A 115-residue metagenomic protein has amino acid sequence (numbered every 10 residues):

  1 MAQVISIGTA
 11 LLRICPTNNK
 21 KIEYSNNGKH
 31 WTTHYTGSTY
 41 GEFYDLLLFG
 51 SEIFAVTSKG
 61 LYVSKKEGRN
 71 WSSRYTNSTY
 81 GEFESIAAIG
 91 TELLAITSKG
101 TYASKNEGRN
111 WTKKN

Functional and structural regions predicted by a protein language model:
M1-I7, Y40-G50, Y80-G90: Repeated scaffold domains used in trafficking and secretory/extracellular systems, primarily beta-propellers
M1-T36, T112: An edge-strand/N-cap motif at the start of beta-rich repeat modules
V4-R13, E52-A55, E92-A95: Entry beta-strands of beta-propeller and related beta-repeat scaffolds
C15-T17, N26, V56-S58, I96-S98: Structural signature of WD-repeat beta-propellers
Y24-S25, S64-K65, S104-K105: Conserved Ser/Thr-centered positions that define the repeating blades of beta-propeller domains
G28-H30, G68-R69, G108: Short coil turn/linker residues within repeat-based beta-strand modules
Y35-T39, Y75-T79, N115: Surface loop/turn motifs at the tips and blade-to-blade linkers of beta-strand repeat domains
I96-N115: Blade-level signature of beta-propeller repeat domains, shared across WD40, Kelch, NHL, RCC1 and BNR/Asp-box propellers
